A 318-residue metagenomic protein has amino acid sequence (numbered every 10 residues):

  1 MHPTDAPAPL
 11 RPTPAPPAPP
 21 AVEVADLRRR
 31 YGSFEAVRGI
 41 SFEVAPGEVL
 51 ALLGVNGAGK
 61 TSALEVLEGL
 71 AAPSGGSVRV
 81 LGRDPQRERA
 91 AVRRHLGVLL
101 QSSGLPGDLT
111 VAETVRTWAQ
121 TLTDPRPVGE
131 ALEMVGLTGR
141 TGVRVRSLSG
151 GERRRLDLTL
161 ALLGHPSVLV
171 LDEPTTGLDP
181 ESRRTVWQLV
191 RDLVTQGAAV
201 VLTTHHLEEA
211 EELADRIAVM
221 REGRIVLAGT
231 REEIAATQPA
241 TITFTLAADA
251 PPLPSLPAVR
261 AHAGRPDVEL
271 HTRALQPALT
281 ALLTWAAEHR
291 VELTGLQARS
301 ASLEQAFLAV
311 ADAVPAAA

Functional and structural regions predicted by a protein language model:
M1-R28, A313-A318: ABC-family P-loop ATPase nucleotide-binding domain
P19-V22, R29-R221, L227: ABC transporter nucleotide-binding domains
V186-R273: ABC transporter nucleotide-binding domain
A240-A313, A318: Short, charged/small-residue-rich alpha-helical element at the C-terminal edge of ABC transporter nucleotide-binding
